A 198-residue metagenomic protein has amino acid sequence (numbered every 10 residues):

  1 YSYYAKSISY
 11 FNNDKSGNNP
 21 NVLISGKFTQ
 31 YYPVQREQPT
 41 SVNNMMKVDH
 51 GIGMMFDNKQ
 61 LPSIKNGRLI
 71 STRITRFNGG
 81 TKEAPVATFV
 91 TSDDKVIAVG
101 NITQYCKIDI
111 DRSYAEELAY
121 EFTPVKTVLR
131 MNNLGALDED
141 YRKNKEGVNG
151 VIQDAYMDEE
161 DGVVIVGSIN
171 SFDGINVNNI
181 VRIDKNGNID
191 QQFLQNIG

Functional and structural regions predicted by a protein language model:
Y1-G198: Extracytoplasmic mature domains of secreted or surface-exposed proteins
